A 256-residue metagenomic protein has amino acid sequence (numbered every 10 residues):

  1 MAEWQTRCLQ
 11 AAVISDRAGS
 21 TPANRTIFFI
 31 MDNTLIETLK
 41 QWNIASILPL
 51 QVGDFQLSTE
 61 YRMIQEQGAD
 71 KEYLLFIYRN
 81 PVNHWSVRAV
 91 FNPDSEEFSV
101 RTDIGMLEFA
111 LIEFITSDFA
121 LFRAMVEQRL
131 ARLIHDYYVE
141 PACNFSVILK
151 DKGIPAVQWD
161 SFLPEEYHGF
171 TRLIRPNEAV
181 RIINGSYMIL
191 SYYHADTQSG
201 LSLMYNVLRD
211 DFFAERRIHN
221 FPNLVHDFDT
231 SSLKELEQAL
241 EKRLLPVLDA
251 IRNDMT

Functional and structural regions predicted by a protein language model:
M1-E3, D16-G19: Short, positively charged low-complexity motifs
V13, T26-F29: Generic short N-terminal amphipathic or hydrophobic helices
A18, E60-R62, G68, E72-S99: General N-terminal leader/first-domain-start detector
M31-I77, R132-Q198: Negatively charged, low-complexity tracts enriched in Asp/Glu with abundant Ser/Thr
P81-M125, A195-Q238: Intrinsically disordered, low-complexity regulatory segments enriched in Ser/Thr/Pro and charged residues
R129-V139, R243-I251: Short arginine-rich
D227-T256: Long, compositionally biased interface segments
